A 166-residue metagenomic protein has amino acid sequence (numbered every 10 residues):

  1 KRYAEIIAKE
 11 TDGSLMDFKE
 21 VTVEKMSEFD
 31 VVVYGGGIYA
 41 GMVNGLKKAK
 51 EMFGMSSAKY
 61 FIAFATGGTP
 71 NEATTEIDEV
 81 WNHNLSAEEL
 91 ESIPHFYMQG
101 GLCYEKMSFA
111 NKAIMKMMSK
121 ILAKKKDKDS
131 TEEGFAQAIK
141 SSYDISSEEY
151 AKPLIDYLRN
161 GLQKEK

Functional and structural regions predicted by a protein language model:
K1-T11: N-terminal beta1-alpha1 ligand-phosphate binding loop
E10-T11, V31, G41-K166: FMN-binding flavodoxin-like domain, especially the glycine-rich phosphate-binding loop
D12-E24: A short, well-structured beta->alpha microelement
S27-F29: Alpha-helix C-terminal capping/helix-to-coil transition sites in glycosyltransferase folds
G37-I38: Short glycine-/small-residue-rich Rossmann-like dinucleotide-binding loops
